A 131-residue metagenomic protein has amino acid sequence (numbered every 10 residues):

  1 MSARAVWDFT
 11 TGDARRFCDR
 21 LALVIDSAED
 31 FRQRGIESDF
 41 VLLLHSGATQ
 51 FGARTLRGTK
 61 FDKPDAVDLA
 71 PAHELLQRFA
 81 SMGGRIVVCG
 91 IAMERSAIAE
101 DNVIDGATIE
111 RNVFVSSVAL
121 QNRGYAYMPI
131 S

Functional and structural regions predicted by a protein language model:
M1-S131: Secreted/extracellular ectodomain signature
